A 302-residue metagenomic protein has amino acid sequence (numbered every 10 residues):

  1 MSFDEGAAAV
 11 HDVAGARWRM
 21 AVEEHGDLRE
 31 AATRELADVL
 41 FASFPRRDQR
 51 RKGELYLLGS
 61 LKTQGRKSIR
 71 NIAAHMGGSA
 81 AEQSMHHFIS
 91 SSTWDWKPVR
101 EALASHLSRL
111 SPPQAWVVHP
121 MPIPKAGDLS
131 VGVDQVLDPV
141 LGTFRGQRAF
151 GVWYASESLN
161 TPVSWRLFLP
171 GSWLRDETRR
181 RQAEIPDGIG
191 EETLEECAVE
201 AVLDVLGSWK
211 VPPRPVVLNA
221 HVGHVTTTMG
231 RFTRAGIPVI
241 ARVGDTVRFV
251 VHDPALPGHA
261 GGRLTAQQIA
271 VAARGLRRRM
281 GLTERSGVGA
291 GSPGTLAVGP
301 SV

Functional and structural regions predicted by a protein language model:
S2-H87: Gly/serine-rich nucleotide phosphate-binding loop at the start of the catalytic core of nucleotide/ADP-ribose-handling
D48-Q49, S60, Q64-D128, I240 (+3 more regions): Electropositive nucleic-acid engagement tracts
L57-L58, F88-S91, R214-H221: Conserved short loop/turn motifs at secondary-structure junctions
Q64, V99, F144, A220-H224 (+1 more regions): Short, glycine/acidic-rich beta->alpha junctions
Q83-H87, V140-P212: Electropositive, glycine- and tryptophan-enriched low-complexity nucleic-acid-binding patches
I89, T93-G171, T283-S286, A290 (+1 more regions): Active-site-proximal, Lys/Arg-enriched surface segment that forms a nucleic-acid-binding/basic interface patch
K125-G127, N160-T161, G171-D176, G223-T227 (+1 more regions): Short, well-ordered, mixed-charge alpha-helical segments that flank or form enzyme active sites
P186-V302: An internal, acidic/charged active-site-proximal segment that coordinates divalent cations and/or engages
